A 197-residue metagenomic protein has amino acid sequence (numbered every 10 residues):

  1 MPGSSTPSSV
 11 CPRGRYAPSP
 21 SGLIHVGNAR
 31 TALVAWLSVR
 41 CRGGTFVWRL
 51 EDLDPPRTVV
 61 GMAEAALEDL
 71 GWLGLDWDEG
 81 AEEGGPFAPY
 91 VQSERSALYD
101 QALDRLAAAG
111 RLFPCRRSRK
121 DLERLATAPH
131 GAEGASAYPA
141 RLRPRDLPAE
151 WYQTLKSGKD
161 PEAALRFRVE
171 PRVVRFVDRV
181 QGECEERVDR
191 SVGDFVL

Functional and structural regions predicted by a protein language model:
P2-G131: N-terminal Rossmann-like or analogous alpha/beta NTP/dinucleotide-binding catalytic cores that position adenine
K120-L197: Active-site cores that bind ATP or allylic diphosphates and position pyrophosphate for catalysis
